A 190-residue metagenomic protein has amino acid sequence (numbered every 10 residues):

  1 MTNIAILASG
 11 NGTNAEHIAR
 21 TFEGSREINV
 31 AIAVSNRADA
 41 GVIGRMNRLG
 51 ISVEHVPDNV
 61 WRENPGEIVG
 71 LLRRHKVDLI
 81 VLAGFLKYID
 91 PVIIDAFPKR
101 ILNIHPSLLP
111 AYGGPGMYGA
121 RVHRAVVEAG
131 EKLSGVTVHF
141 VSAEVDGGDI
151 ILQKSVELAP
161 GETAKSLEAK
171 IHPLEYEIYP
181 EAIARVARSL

Functional and structural regions predicted by a protein language model:
M1-L190: One-carbon transfer enzymes
